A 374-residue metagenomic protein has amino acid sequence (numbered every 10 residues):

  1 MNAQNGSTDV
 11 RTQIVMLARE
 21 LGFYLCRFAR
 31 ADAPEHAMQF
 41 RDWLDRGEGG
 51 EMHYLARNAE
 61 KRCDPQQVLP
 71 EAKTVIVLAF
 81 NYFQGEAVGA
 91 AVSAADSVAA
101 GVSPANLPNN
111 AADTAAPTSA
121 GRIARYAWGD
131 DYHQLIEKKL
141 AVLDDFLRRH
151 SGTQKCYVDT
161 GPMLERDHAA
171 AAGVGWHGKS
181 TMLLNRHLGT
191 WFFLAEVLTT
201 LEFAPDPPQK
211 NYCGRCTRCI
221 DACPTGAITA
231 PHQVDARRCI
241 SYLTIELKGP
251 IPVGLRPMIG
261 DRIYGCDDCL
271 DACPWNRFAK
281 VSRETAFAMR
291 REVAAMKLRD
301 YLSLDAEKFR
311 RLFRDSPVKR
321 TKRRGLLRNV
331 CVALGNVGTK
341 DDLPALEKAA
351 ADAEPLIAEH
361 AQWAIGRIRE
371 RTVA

Functional and structural regions predicted by a protein language model:
M1-V92, N110-Y212, I251, G260: Auxiliary alpha/beta "docking" domains used to position bulky ligands
F23, R218-Y242, R262-A286, A345: Iron-sulfur cluster-binding cysteine motifs and their immediate structural context in ferredoxin-like electron-transfer
D42, I76, G189-L198, I228-R256 (+1 more regions): Non-heme iron-sulfur electron-transfer modules
D300-D305, L312-P317, A345-A353: Alpha-solenoid HEAT/Armadillo-like helical repeat scaffolds in large eukaryotic proteins
R310-L312, T339-A350, E370-A374: Amphipathic alpha-helical scaffolding segments comprising HEAT/armadillo-like alpha-solenoid repeats
L312-G338: C-terminal accessory/binding modules appended to enzymatic or scaffolding proteins
R323, A353-E354: Short inter-helical turns and helix N-cap capping residues of alpha-solenoid HEAT/ARM repeat scaffolds
L327-V337, E359-E370: Structural detector for internal amphipathic alpha-helices that build alpha-solenoid repeat scaffolds
